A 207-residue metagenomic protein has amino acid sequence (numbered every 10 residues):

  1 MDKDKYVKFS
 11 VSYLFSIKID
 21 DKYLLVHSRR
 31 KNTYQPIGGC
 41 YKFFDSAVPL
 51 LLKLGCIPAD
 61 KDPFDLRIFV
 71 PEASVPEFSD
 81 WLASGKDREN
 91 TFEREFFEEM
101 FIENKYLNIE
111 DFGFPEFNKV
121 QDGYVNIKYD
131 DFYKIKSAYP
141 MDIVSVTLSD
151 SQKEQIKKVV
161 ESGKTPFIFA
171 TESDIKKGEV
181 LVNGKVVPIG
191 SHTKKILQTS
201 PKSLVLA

Functional and structural regions predicted by a protein language model:
M1: Extended, Lys/Arg-enriched charged tracts that mediate electrostatic binding to polyanionic substrates
D4, R67-S84, I135-A207: Nudix hydrolase/Nudix homology domain
S10-V11, Y139: Short, surface-exposed coil-to-beta transition loops
V11-I19: Short beta-strand scaffold segments in enzyme catalytic cores
D21-N108: Conserved Nudix-box catalytic region and its N-terminal flanking loop in Nudix hydrolases and closely related
E98-K153: Acidic, glycine-rich loop-and-strand cores that form catalytic or ligand-binding grooves in diverse globular domains
